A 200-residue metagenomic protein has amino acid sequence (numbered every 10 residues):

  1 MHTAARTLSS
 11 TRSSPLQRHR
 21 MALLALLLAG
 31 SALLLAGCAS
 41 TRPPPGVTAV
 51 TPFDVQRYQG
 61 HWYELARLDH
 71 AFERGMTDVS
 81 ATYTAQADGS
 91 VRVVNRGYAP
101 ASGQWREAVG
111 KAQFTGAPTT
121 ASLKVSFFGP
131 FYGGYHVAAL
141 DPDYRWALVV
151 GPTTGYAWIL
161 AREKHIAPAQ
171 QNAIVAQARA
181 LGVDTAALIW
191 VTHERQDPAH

Functional and structural regions predicted by a protein language model:
H2-A5, L24, L34-H200: A beta-rich soluble binding module of mature secreted/lumenal proteins
A4-L26: Bacterial N-terminal signal peptides that target proteins for export
